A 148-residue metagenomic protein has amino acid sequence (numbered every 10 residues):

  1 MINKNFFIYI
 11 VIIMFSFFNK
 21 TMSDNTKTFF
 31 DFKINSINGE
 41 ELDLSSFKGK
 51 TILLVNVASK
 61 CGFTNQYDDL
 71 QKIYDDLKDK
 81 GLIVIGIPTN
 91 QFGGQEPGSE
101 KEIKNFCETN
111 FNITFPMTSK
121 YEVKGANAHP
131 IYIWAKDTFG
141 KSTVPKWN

Functional and structural regions predicted by a protein language model:
M1-I8: Bacterial N-terminal signal peptides that target proteins for export
Y9-S16: Bacterial N-terminal signal peptides
M22-S45: N-terminal "domain-start" segment that seeds a small globular fold
S36, N56-K60: Amphipathic alpha-helical repeat scaffolds
K48-L53: Local sequence-structure signature of Cys/Sec-based thiol-disulfide redox active-site neighborhoods
F63-H129: Structural microenvironment flanking redox-active thiols in thiol-disulfide oxidoreductases
K146-N148: A short, hydrophobic beta-strand/beta-hairpin element that forms part of a small beta-sheet core
